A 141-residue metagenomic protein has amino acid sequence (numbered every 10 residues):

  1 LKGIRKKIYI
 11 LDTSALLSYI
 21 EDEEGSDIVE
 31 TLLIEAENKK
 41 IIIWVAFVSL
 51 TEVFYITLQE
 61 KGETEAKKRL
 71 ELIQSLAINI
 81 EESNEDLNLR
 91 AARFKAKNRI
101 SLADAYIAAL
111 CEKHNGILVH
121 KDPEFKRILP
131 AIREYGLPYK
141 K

Functional and structural regions predicted by a protein language model:
L1-I8, A108-K141: Acidic, PIN/NYN-like endoribonuclease modules and their adjacent C-terminal/linker elements
L1-V45, L58-E71, K140-K141: Short, well-structured N-terminal submotif of metal-dependent ribonuclease cores
D12, D104, D122: Acidic active-site catalytic centers that drive phospho-/nucleotidyl reactions and related ester hydrolyses
L16-L17, L50, F125-K126: A generic structural signal for short hydrophobic patches within well-formed alpha-helices
E37, Q74, E112: Anion (oxyanion) recognition and catalysis
I56-Q59, A77: Helix-loop "lid/cap" segments that line or gate small-molecule binding pockets
N79-V119: Active-site neighborhoods of divalent-metal-dependent phosphate/nucleic-acid chemistry enzymes
